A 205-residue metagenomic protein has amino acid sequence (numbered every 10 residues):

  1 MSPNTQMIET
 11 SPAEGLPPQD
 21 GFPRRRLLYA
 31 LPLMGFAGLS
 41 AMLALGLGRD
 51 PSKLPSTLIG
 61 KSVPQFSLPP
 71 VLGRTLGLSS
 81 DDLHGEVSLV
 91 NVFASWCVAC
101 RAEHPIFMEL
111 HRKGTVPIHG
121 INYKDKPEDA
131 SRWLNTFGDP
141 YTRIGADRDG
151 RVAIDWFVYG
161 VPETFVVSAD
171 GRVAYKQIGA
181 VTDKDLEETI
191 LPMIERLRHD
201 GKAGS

Functional and structural regions predicted by a protein language model:
M1-P69, S205: N-terminal targeting signals for export/organelle localization
L47-D50, P69-T75, I144-D147: Short gly/ser/thr-rich secondary-structure transition/capping motifs
F66-S88: A short beta-strand-turn-helix
E86-S88, F93-W96, G160: Short pre-active-site segment immediately N-terminal to redox-active cysteine/selenocysteine motifs in thiol-based
L89-N91, G120, V166: Hydrophobic beta-strand core positions in alpha/beta domains
S95-A102, E163: C-type cytochrome heme c attachment motif
R101-G138, R148-I154, S205: Structural microenvironment flanking redox-active thiols in thiol-disulfide oxidoreductases
T136-P140, D147-R198: Thiol/disulfide oxidoreductase modules built on the thioredoxin-like
